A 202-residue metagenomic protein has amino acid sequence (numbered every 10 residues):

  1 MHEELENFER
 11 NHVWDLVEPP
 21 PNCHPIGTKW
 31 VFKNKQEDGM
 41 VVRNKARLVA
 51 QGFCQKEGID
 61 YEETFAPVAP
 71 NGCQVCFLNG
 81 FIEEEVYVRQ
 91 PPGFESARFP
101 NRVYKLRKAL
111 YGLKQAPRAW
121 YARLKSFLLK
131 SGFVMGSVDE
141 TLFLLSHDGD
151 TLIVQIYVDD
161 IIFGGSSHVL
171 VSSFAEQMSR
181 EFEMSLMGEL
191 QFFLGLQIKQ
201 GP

Functional and structural regions predicted by a protein language model:
M1-P202: Long, low-complexity, charge-biased intrinsically disordered regions
